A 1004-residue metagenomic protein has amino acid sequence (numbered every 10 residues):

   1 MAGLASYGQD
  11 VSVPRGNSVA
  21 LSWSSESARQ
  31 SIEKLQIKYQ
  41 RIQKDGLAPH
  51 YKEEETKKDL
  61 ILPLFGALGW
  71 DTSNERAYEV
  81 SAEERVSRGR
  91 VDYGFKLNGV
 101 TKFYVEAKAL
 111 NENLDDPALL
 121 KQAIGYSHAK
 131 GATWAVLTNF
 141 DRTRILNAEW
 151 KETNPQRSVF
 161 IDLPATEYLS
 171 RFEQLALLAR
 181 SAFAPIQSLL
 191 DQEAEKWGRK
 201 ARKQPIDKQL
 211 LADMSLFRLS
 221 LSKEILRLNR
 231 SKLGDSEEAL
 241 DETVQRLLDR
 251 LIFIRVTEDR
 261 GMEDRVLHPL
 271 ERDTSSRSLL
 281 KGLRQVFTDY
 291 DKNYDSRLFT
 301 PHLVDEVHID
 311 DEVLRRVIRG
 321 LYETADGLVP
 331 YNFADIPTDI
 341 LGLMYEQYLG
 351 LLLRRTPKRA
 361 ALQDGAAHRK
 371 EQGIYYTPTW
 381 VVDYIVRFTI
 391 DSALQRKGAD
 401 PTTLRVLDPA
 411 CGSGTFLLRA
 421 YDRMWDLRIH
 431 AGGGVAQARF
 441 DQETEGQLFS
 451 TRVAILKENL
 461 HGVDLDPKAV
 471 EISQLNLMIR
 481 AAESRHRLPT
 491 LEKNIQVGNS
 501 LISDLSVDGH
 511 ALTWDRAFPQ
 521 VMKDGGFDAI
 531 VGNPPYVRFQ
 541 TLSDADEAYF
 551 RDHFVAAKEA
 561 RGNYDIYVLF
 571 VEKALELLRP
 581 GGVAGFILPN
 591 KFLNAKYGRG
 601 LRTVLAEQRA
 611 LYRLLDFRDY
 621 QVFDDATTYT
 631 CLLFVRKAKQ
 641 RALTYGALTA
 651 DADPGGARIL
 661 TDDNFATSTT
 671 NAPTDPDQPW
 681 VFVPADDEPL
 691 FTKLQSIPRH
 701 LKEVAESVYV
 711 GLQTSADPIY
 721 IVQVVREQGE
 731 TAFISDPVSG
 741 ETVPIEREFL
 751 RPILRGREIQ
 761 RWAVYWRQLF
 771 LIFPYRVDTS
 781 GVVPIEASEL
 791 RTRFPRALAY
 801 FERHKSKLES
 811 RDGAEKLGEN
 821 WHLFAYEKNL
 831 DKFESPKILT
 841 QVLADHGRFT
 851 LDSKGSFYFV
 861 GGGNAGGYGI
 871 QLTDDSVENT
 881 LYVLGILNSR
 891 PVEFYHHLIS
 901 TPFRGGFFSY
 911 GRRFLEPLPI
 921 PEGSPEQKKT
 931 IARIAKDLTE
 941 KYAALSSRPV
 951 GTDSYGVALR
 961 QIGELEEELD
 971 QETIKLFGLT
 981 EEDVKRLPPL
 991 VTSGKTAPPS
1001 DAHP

Functional and structural regions predicted by a protein language model:
A2-L47, A109, A123, L177-W425 (+21 more regions): Preference for the N-terminal adenyl/adenosyl cofactor-binding alpha/beta module
R41-P49, A107-K108, K196-K203, I225-E238 (+14 more regions): Glycine- and acidic
Q43-A77: Acidic-basic catalytic patches of nuclease active cores, encompassing PD-(D/E)XK and other metal-cofactor nuclease
T72-G89, T403, P489-V497, E815-N820: Long, charged, glycine-rich C-terminal linkers/tails
R85-V91, K96, F103, E112-Q122 (+16 more regions): Signature of N6-adenine DNA methyltransferases within the class I
A109, I124, H128, W134 (+4 more regions): Polybasic, glycine- and aromatic-enriched phosphate-binding surface used to engage nucleic acids
G327, Y331, A367-H368, L394-R405 (+5 more regions): Flexible, glycine/threonine-enriched loop-and-boundary segments that flank and lead into catalytic domains of large
L417, F914-T973: Extended amphipathic alpha-helical segments enriched in small hydrophobics
